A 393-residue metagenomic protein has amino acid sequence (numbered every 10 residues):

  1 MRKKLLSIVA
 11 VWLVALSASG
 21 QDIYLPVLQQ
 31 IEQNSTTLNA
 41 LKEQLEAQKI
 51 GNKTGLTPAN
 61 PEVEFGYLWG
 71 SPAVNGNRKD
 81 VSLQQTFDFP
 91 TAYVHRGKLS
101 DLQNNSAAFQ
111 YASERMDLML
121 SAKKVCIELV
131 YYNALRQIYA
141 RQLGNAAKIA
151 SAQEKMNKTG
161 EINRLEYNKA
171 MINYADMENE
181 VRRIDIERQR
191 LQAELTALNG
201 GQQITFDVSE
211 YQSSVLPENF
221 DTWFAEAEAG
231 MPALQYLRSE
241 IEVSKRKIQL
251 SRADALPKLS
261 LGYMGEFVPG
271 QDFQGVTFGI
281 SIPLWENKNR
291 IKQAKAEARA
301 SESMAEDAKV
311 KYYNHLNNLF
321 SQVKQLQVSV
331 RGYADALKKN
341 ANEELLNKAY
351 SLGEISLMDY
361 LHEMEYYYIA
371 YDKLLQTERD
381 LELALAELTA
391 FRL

Functional and structural regions predicted by a protein language model:
M1-L25, L393: Bacterial Sec-dependent N-terminal signal peptides
K3, D22, D117-G230, L326: Periplasmic alpha-helical coiled-coil/stalk elements that build and connect Gram-negative outer-membrane
S7, L28, L375-L393: Acidic, low-complexity, intrinsically disordered peripheral segments
G20-E62, Y67, F87, H95 (+5 more regions): Bacterial Sec-pathway N-terminal export signals of envelope proteins
Q33-N39, E46-N60, S82-L99, F109-M116 (+6 more regions): A glycine-/polar-enriched beta->alpha junction
A40-N52, E114, L118-R141, K148 (+5 more regions): Amphipathic alpha-helical coiled-coil segments
Q44, L68-R78, E240, M264-G275: Solvent-exposed loop/turn segments connecting transmembrane beta-strands in outer-membrane beta-barrel proteins
P61-S71, H95, L256-F267, F278: Transmembrane beta-strand segments that form the barrel wall of outer-membrane beta-barrel proteins
